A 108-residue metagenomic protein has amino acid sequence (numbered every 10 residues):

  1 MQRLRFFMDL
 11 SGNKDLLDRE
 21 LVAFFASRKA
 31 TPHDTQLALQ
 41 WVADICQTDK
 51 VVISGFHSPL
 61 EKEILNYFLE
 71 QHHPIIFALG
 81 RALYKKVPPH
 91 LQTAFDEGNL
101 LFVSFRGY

Functional and structural regions predicted by a protein language model:
M1-Y108: Glycine-biased, small-residue-rich flexible motifs in mid-sequence functional cores and linkers
